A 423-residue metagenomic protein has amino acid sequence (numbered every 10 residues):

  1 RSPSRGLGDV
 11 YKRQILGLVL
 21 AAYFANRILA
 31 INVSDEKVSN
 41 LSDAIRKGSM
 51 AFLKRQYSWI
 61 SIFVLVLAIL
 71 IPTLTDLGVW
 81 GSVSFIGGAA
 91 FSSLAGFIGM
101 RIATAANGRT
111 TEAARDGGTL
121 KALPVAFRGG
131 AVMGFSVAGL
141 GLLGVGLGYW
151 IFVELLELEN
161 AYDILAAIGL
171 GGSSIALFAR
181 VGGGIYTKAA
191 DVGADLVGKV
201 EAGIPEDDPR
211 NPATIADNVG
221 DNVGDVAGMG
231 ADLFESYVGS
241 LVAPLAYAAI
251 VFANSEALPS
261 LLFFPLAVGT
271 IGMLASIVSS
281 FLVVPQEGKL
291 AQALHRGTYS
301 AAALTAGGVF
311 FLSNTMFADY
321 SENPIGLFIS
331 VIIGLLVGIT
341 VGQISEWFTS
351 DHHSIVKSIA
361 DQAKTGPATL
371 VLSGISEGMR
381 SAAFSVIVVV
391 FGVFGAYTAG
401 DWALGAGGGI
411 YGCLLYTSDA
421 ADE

Functional and structural regions predicted by a protein language model:
R5-S418: Hydrophobic packing and interface segments
D422-E423: Disulfide-stabilized cysteine-rich extracellular repeat microdomains
